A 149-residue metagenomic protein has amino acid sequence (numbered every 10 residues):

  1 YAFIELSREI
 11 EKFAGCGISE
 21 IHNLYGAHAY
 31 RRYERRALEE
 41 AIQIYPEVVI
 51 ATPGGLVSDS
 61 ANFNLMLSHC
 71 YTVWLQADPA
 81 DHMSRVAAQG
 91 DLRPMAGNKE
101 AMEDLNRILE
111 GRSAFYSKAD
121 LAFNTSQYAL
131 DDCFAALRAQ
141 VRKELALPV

Functional and structural regions predicted by a protein language model:
Y1: A conserved segment at the C-terminal end of the G1
I4, Y71-V73, L121-F123: Hydrophobic/aromatic beta-strand patches that form the interior of the parallel beta-sheet core in alpha/beta enzyme
E5-L67: ATP-dependent small-molecule kinase phosphotransfer cores that center on conserved nucleotide phosphate-binding segments
E20, H69-S113: A glycine- and Lys/Arg-enriched "phosphate-lid" helix/loop adjacent to the NTP-binding pocket of small-molecule kinases
A37-E40, A61-N62, D104, G111 (+1 more regions): Short acidic active-site motifs
Y45, H69-C70, A119-D120: Short, well-ordered alpha-helix to beta-strand connector turns
G54-L56, D78-A80, Y128: Short glycine-rich anion-binding loops that position phosphate/pyrophosphate groups of nucleotides and phosphorylated
E110-V149: NTP-dependent small-molecule kinase module
